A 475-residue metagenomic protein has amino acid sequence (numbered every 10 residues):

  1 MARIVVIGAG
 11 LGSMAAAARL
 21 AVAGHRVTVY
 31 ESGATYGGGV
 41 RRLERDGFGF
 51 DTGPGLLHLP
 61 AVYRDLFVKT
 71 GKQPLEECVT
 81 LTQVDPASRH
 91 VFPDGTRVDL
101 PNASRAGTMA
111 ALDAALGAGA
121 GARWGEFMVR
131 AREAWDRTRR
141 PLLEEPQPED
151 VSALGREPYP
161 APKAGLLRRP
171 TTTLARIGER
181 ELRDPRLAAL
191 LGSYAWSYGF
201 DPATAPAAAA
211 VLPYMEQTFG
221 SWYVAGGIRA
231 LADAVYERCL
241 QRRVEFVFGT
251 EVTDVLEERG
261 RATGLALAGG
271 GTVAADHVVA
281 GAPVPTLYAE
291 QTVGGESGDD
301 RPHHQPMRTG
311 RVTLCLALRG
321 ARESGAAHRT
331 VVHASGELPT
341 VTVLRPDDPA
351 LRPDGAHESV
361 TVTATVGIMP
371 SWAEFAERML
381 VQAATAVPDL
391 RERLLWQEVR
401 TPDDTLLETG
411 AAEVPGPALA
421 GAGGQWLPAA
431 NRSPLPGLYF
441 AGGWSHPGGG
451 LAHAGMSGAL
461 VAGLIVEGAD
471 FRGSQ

Functional and structural regions predicted by a protein language model:
M1-I4, V22-A23, A420, D470-G473: Extreme N-terminal leader/targeting segments of oxidoreductases
A2-R139: N-terminal glycine-rich phosphate/pyrophosphate-binding loop and immediately adjacent elements
P54, G443-A469: A conserved FAD-binding loop/helix module that cradles the flavin
P93-R97, N102-P206: Rossmann-like flavin
D184-Y198, D389-P447: A glycine-rich dinucleotide-binding beta-alpha-beta segment and adjacent secondary-structure elements that constitute
V211-A266: Helical element adjacent to the flavin cofactor pocket in flavoenzyme catalytic cores
T253-G355: Mid-domain catalytic core of redox enzymes that form a hydrophobic substrate pocket/lid adjacent to a catalytic redox
R319-E408: C-terminal segments that line or cap access tunnels to active or ligand-binding sites in enzymes and enzyme-associated
